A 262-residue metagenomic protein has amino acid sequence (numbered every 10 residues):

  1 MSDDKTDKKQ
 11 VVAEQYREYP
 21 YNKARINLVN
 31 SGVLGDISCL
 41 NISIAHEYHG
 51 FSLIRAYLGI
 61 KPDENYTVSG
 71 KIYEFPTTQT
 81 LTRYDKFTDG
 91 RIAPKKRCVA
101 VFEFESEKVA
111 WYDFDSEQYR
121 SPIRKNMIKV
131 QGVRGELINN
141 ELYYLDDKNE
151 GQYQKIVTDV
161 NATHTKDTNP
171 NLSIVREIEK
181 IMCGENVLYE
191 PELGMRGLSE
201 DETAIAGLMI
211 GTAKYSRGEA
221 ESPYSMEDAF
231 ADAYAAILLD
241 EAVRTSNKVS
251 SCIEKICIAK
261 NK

Functional and structural regions predicted by a protein language model:
M1-L53: A contiguous active-site-proximal alpha/beta segment in oxidoreductase catalytic domains
K5, E179-K262: C-terminal helix-rich "cap/oligomerization" subdomain common to oxidoreductases
A13, V68, C252-E254: Conserved beta-strand termini and adjacent loop/short-helix elements that scaffold enzyme active sites in alpha/beta
A13-Y16, N41-I42, T88, L142 (+2 more regions): Short, surface-exposed alpha-helical recognition segments that flank or form part of ligand/macromolecule-binding
N27, L53-A56, G211-Y215: Residue-level signal for well-ordered alpha-helical scaffold segments within enzymatic catalytic domains
G35-K129, Y143-L145, E227-F230, C257-A259: Rossmann-like dinucleotide-binding domain that binds NAD(P)(H)
A56-K61, E136-L137, A236-A242: Phosphate/oxyanion-binding loops and surfaces in catalytic or ligand/nucleic-acid-binding neighborhoods
R91, S106-A206: NAD(P)-dinucleotide binding in Rossmann-like oxidoreductases
